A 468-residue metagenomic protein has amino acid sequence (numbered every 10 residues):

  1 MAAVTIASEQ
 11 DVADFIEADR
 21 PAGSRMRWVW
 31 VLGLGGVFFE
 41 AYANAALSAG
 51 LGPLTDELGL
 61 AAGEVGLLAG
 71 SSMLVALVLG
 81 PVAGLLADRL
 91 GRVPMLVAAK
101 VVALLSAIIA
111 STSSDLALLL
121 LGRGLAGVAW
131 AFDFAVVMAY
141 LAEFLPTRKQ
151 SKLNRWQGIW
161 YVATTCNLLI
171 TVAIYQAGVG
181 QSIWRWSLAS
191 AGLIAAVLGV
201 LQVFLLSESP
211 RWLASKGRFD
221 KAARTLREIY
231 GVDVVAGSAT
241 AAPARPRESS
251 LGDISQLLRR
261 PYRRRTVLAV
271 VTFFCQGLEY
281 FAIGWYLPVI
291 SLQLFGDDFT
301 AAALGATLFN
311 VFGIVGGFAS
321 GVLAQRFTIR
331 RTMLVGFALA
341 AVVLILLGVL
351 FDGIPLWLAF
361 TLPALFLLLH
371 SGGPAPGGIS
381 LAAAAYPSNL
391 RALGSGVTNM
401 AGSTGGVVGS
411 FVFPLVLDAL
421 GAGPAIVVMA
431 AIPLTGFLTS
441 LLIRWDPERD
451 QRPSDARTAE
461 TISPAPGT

Functional and structural regions predicted by a protein language model:
M1-T468: Transmembrane-helix signature of 12-pass secondary carriers
